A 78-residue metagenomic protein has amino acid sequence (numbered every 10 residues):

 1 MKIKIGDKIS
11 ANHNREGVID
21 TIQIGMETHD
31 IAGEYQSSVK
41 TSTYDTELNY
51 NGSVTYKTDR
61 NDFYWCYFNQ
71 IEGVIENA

Functional and structural regions predicted by a protein language model:
R15-V18, R60-D62: Short acidic/polar mixed-charge low-complexity motifs
E16-I31, S37-S38: Short beta-strand-centered aromatic/proline hotspots
T43-A78: Intrinsically disordered, low-complexity, charged/polar segments
